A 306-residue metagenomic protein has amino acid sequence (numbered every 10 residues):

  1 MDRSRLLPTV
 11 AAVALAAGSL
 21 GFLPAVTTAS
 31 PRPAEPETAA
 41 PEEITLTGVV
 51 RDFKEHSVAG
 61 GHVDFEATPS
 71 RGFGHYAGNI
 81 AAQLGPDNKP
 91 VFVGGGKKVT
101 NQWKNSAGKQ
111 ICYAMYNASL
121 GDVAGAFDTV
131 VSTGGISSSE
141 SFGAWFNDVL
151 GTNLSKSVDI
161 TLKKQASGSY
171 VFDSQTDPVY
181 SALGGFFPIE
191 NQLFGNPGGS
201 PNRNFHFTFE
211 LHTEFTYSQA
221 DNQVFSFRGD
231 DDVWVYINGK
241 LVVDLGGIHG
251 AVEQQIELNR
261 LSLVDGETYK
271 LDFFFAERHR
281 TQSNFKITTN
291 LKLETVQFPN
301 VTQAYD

Functional and structural regions predicted by a protein language model:
M1-A11: Bacterial N-terminal signal peptides that target proteins for export
L6, P24-A25: Low-complexity intrinsically disordered segments
V10-G21: Bacterial N-terminal signal peptides
A16, V26-A29: Cleavable N-terminal signal peptides
S30-D306: Acidic/polar, compositionally biased interaction segments
